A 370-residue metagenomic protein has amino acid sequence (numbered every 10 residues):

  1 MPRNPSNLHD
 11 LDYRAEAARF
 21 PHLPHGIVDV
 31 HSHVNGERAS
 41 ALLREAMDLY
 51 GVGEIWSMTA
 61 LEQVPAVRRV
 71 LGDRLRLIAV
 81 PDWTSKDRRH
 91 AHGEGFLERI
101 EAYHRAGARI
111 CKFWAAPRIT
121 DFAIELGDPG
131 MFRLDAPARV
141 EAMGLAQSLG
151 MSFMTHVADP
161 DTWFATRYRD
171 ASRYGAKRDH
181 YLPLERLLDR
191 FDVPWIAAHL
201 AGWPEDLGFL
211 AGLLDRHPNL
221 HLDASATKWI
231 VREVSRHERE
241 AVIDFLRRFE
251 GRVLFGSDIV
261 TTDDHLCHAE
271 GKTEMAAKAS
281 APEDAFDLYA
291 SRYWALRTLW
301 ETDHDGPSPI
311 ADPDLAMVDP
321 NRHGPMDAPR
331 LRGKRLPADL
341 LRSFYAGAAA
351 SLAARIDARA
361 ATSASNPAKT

Functional and structural regions predicted by a protein language model:
M1-R74, S280, D284-F286: An N-terminally biased module of ancient metal coordination in phosphate/nucleic-acid-related enzymes
L8, D12, R38-A39, T59-A60 (+6 more regions): Soluble or luminal CAZymes and related metallo-dependent hydrolases
R19-H22, R44-L49, V64-R76, E98-A108 (+4 more regions): Acidic (Asp/Glu)-rich catalytic clusters
V28-S32, E54-S57, R76-V80, C111-F113 (+4 more regions): Hydrophobic faces of well-ordered beta-strands that scaffold small-molecule active sites in alpha/beta enzyme cores
H33-S40, I55-V64, T84-G95, R133 (+3 more regions): Acidic-and-aromatic substrate-binding clefts and catalytic sites of carbohydrate-active enzymes
R38, P194-I196, L200-P367: H/E-rich (His + Asp/Glu) clusters that bind or coordinate divalent metals
S40-L43, V67-R68, R89-H90, A165-L187 (+2 more regions): Distinct, well-ordered alpha-helical segments
L61-K177, H221-K228: Active-site gating/metal-coordination segments in enzymes
